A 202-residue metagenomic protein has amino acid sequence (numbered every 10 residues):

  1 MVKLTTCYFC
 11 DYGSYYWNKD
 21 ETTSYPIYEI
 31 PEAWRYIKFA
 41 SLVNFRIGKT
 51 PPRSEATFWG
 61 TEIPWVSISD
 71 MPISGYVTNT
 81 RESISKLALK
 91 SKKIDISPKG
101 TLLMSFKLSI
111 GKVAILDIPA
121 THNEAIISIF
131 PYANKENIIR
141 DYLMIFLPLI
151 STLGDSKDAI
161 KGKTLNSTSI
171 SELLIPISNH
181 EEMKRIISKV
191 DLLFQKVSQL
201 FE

Functional and structural regions predicted by a protein language model:
M1-K3, W17-K49, I177-E202: Non-catalytic DNA-recognition/assembly elements of restriction-modification systems
S14-E21, P52-G60, K157-I160: Short coil/turn segments at secondary-structure boundaries
R35-S74, K90-K92, N166: Low-complexity, Lys/Gly-biased intrinsically disordered segments
S67-S69, R81-P148, N166, I170: A short beta-sheet element
L147-S151, F194: Structural signal for hydrophobic packing residues in well-ordered secondary-structure cores of soluble enzyme domains
